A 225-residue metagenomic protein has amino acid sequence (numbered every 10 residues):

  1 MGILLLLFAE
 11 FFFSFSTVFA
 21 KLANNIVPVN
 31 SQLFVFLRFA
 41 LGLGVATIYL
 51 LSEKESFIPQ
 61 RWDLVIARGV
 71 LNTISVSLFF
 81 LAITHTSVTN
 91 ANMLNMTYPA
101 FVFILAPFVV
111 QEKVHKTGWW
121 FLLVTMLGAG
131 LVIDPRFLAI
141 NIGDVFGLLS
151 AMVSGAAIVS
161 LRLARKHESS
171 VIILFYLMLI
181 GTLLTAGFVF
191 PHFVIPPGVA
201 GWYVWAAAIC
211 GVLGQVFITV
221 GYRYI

Functional and structural regions predicted by a protein language model:
M1-Q32, L138-L163, A206-I209, L213: Glycine-/small-residue-enriched transmembrane alpha-helix faces in small-molecule transporters and effluxers
G2-A9, K54-L78, I142-S150, I195-L213 (+1 more regions): Loop-to-transmembrane-helix transition segments
E10-S14, V18, A40, T47 (+8 more regions): Hydrophobic/small/kink-forming positions within alpha-helical transmembrane segments of polytopic membrane proteins
N25-L33, L78-N95, E168-V171, I218-I225: Structural motif at transmembrane-helix junctions in multi-pass transporters
V27-I74, V153-A157, Y176-H192: Transmembrane alpha-helices of multi-pass small-molecule transport proteins
F79-L81, Y98-W120, H192: C-terminal transmembrane-helix exit sites in multi-pass transporters
L81-T89, D134-I142, K166, P191-G198: Membrane-interface helix caps and helix-loop-helix hairpins in membrane proteins
T117-I133, S154: Hydrophobic transmembrane alpha-helices of multi-pass small-molecule transport proteins
